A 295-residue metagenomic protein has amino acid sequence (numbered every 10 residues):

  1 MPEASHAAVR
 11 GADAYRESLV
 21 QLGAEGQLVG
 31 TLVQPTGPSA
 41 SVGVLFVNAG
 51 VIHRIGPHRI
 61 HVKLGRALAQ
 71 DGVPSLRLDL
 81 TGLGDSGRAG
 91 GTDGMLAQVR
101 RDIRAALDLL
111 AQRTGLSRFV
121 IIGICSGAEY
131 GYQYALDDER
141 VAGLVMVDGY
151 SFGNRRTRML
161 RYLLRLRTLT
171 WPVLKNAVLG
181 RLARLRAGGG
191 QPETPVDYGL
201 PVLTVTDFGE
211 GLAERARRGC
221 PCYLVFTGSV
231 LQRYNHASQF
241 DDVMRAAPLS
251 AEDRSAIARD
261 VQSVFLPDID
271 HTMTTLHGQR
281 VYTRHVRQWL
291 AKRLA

Functional and structural regions predicted by a protein language model:
M1-V42, T275: N-terminal cap/lid segment of alpha/beta-hydrolase-fold proteins
P35-D79: Short, surface-exposed "cap/lid" segments of acyl-processing enzymes
V51, L80-D85, S151, D270: Alpha/beta-hydrolase active-site loop signature
L78-G94: Glycine-rich "HGGG/HGxG" loop immediately N-terminal to the catalytic nucleophile of the alpha/beta-hydrolase
T92-R113: Alpha/beta-hydrolase active-site loop
R113-I124: Alpha/beta-hydrolase fold nucleophile elbow
A128-E139, L144: Short glycine-enriched nucleophile-adjacent loop and the immediately C-terminal alpha-helix near the catalytic center
R140-T283: The alpha/beta-hydrolase serine catalytic core
